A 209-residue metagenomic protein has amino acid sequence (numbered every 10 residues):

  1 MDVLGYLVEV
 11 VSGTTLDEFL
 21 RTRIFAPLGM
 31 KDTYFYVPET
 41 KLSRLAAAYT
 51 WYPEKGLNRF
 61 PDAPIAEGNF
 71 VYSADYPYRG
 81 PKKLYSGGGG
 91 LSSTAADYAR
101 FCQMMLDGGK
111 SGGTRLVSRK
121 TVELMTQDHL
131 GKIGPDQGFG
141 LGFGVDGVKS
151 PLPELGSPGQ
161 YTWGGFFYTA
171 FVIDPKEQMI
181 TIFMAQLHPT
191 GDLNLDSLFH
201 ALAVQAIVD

Functional and structural regions predicted by a protein language model:
M1-P158: Short, surface-exposed loop or secondary-structure junction motifs that flank catalytic or metal-binding residues
P53, P175-K176: Short acidic-glycine loop/turn motifs at beta-strand connectors
G144, V172-D174: Short, well-ordered beta-strand micro-motif
T162: Short, structured beta-strand/loop micro-motifs enriched in basic residues and often containing a Trp
G165-F167: Short, small/polar residue-rich loop motifs at catalytic or cofactor-binding pockets
A170-F171, Q178-L187: Short, well-ordered beta-strand elements
P189-D192: A short local loop/turn or secondary-structure capping micro-motif enriched for an aromatic residue
L195-D209: Surface-exposed amphipathic alpha-helical segments
